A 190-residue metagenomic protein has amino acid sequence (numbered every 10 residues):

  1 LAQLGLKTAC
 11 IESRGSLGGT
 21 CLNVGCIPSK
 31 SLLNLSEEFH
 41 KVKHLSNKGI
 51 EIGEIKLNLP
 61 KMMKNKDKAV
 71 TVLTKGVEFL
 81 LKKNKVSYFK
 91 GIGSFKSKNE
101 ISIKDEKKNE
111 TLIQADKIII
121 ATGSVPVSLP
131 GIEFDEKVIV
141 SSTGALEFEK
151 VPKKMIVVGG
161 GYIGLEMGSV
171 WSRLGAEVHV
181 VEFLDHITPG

Functional and structural regions predicted by a protein language model:
Q3-K7, E12-V151, L184-T188: Glycine-rich flavin
E149-H186, G190: Rossmann-like NAD(P)H-binding beta-loop-alpha module
